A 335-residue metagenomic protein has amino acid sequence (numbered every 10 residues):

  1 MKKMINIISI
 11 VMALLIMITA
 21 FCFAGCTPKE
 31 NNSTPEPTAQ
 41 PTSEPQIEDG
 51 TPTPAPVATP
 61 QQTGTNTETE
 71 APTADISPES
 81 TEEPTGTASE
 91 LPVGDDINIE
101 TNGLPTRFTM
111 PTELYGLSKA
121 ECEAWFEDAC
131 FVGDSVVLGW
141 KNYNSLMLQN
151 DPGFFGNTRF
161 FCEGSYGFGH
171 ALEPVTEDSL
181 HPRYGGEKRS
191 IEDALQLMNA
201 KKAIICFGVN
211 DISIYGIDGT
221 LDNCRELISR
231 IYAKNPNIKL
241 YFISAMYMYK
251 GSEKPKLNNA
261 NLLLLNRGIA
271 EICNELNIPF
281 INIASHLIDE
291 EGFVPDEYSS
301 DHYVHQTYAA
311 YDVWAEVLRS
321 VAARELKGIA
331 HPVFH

Functional and structural regions predicted by a protein language model:
K2-V132, V136-N142, E325-H335: N-terminal secretory targeting modules
K119, E123-G219: Conserved SGNH/GDSL esterase-like catalytic core that processes O-acyl groups on lipids and polysaccharides
C130, I204, K239-Y241, P279: A structural signal for isolated positions on well-ordered beta-strands in alpha/beta enzyme cores
G133-V136, N144, V209, S244-Y247 (+2 more regions): A mature extracytoplasmic/lumenal domain signature
K141, S145, G208, R225 (+3 more regions): Sec-exported extracytoplasmic/periplasmic mature domains
C206-N210, S229-L264: Active-site segments of SGNH/GDSL-like serine hydrolases that catalyze O-acetyl group transfer/hydrolysis on lipids
D218-L227, N261-L265: Charged helix-capping and loop-helix junction motifs
Y247-H335: Catalytic His-Asp segment of secreted/periplasmic serine-dependent ester chemistry enzymes
